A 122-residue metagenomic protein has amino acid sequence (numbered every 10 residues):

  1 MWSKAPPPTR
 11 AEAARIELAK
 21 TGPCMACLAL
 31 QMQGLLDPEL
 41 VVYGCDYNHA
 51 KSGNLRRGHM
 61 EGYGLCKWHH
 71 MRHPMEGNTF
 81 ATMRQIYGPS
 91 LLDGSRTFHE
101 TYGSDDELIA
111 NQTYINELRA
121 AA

Functional and structural regions predicted by a protein language model:
M1-I16, A121-A122: Arg/Lys-rich, low-complexity, intrinsically disordered N-terminal tails that contact nucleic acids
T9-D46: Short cysteine-rich loop/turn motifs with clustered Cys
T9-E12, C66, S104: Alpha-helix initiation/capping motif
M25, G64-K67: Cys/His/Pro-rich metal-binding microdomains
A29-L30, W68-R72: Detector for the c-type heme attachment site
C45, Y63-G64: A broad, low-specificity signal marking well-ordered, structured residues that form hydrophobic/aromatic
N48-A50: Catalytic histidine site
N54-Y63, M71-A122: Polybasic, low-complexity binding patches
